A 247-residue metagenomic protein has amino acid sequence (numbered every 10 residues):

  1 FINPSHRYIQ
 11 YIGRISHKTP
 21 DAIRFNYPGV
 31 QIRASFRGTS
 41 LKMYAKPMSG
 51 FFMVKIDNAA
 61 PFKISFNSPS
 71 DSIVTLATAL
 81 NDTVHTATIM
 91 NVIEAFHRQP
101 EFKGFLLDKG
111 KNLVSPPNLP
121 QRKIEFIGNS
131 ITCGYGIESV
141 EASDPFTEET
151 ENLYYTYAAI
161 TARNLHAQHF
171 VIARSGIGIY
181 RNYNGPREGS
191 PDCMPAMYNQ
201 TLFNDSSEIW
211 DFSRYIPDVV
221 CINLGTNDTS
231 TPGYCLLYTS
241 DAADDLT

Functional and structural regions predicted by a protein language model:
F1-I127, I131-L153: N-terminal secretory targeting modules
Y27-V30, V92-Q99, I137, S143-L237: Conserved SGNH/GDSL esterase-like catalytic core that processes O-acyl groups on lipids and polysaccharides
F36-R37, P117-F126, S207-D218, D241: Phosphate-binding glycine-rich loops and adjacent basic patches that engage nucleotide phosphates, nucleic-acid
M48, N129-T132, H166, G225 (+1 more regions): Residue-level marker of positions within ordered structural domains that often coincide with functionally constrained
G50, T161, L246-T247: Generic hydrophobic alpha-helical segments
Y238-T247: Single conserved hydrophobic/aromatic residue that forms the stacking wall/gate of nucleotide- or nucleobase-binding
